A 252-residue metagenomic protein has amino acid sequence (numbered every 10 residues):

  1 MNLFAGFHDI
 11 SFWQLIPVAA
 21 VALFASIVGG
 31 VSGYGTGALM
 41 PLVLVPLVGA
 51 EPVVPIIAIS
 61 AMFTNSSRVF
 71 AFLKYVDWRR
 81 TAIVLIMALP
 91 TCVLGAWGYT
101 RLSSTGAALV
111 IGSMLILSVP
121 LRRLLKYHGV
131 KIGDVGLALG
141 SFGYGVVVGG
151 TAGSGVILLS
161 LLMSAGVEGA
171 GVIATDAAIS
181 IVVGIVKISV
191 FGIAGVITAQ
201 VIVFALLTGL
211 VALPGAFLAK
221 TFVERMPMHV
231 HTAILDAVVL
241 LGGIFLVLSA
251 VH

Functional and structural regions predicted by a protein language model:
M1-W13: Short, strongly hydrophobic alpha-helical membrane anchors
Q14-A82, G140-V146, G155-A212, A216 (+1 more regions): Small-residue-rich hydrophobic segments that form or flank transmembrane alpha-helices in multi-pass membrane proteins
L15, A58, I111-L115, V119 (+3 more regions): Residues within membrane-spanning alpha-helices of integral membrane proteins, especially the hydrophobic core/packing
P46, F72, T100, S164-A165 (+3 more regions): Transmembrane helix-loop junction
N65-V76, A96, S104, V110-V135 (+2 more regions): Transmembrane helix exit motif
A219-V239: Interfacial loop-to-transmembrane junctions
